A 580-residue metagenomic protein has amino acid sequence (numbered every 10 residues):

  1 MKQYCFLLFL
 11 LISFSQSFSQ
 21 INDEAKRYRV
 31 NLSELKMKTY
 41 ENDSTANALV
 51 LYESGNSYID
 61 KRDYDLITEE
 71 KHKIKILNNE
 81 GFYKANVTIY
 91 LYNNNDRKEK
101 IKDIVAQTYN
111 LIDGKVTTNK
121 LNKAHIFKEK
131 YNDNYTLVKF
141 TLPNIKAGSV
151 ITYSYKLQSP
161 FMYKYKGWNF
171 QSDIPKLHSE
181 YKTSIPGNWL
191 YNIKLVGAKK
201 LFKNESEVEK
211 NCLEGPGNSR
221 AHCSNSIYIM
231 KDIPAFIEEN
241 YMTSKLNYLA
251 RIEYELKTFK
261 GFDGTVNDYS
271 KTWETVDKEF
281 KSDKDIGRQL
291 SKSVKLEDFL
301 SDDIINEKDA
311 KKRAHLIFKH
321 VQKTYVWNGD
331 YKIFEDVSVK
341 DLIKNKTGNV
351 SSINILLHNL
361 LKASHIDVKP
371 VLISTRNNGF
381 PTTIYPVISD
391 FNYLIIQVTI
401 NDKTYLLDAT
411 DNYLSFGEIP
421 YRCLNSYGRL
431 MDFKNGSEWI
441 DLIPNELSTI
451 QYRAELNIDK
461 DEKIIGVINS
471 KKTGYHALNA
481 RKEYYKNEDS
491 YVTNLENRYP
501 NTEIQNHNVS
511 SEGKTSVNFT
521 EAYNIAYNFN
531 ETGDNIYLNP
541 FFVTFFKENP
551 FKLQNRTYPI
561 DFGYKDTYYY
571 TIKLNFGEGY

Functional and structural regions predicted by a protein language model:
M1-E24: Bacterial Sec-dependent N-terminal signal peptides
Q20-Y580: A sensor for short, sequence-defined functional sites
